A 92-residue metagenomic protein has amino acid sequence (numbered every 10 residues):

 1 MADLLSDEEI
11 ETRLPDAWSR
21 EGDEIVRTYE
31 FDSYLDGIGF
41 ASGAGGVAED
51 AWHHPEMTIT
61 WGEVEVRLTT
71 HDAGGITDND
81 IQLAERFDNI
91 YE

Functional and structural regions predicted by a protein language model:
M1-E92: Long, contiguous binding/interaction regions
